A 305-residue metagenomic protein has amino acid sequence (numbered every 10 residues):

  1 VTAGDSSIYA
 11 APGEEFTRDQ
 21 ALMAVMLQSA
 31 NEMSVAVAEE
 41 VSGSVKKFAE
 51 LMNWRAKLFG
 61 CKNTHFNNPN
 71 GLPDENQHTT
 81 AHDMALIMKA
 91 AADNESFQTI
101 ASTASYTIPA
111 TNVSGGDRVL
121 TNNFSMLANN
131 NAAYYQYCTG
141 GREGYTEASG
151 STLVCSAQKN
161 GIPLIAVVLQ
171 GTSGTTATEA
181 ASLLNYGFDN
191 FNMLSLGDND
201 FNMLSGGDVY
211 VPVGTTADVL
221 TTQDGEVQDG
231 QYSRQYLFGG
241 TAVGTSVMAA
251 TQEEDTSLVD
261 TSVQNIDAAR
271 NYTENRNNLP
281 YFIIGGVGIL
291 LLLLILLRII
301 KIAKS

Functional and structural regions predicted by a protein language model:
V1-H82, L86-E95: Active-site-adjacent loops and short helices of periplasmic peptidoglycan-processing enzymes
C61-K62, P73-H78, H82-S305: Domain-terminus/edge residues, biased toward the C-terminal soluble/receptor-binding domains of extracytoplasmic
